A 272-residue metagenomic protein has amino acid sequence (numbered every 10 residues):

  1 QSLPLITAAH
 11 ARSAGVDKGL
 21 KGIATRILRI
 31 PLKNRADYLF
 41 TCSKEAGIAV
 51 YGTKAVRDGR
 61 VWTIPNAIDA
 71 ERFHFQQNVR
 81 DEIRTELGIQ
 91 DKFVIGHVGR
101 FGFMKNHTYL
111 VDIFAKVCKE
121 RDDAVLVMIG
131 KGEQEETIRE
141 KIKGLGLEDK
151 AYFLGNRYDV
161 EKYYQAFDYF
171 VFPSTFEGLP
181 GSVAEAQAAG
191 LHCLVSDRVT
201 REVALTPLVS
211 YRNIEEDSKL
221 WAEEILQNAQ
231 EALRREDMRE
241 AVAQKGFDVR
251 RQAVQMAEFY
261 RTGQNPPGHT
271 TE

Functional and structural regions predicted by a protein language model:
P4, A8-K44, I48-V56: A conserved, positively charged/aromatic
I48-G52, G59-R60, P65-E86, R250 (+1 more regions): Acidic anion/phosphate-binding donor-loop and adjacent secondary structure in glycosyltransferase catalytic cores
F93, H97-K116, E133-R139: A conserved mid-protein helix/loop that constitutes part of the nucleotide-sugar donor-binding site
R139-G155: Nucleotide-activated donor-binding/catalytic signature segment of Leloir-type glycosyltransferases, i.e., the conserved
N156, T175: Aromatic "clamp/platform" in nucleotide-sugar-dependent glycosyltransferases that forms part of the donor/acceptor
H192-S196, R201: Short hydrophobic beta-strand element within catalytic cores of glycosyltransferases and related nucleotide-activated
E202-A232: Change "using UDP/GDP/dTDP sugars" to "using nucleotide sugars
A232-G268: A charged, aromatic-enriched C-terminal amphipathic alpha-helix characteristic of glycosyltransferases across folds
